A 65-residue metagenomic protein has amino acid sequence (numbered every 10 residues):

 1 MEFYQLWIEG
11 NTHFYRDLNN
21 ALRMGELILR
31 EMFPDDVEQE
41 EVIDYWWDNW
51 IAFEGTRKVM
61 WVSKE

Functional and structural regions predicted by a protein language model:
M1-T12: Short aromatic-glycine-(Arg/Gly/Cys) micro-motifs in beta-strand/loop hairpins
T12-H13, M60: Local beta-strand/beta-hairpin segments that build beta-sheet-rich folds
Y15-N19: Conserved aromatic
A21-M24: Short amphipathic alpha-helices within nucleic acid-binding modules
L27-E65: Short, mixed-charge low-complexity intrinsically disordered segments
